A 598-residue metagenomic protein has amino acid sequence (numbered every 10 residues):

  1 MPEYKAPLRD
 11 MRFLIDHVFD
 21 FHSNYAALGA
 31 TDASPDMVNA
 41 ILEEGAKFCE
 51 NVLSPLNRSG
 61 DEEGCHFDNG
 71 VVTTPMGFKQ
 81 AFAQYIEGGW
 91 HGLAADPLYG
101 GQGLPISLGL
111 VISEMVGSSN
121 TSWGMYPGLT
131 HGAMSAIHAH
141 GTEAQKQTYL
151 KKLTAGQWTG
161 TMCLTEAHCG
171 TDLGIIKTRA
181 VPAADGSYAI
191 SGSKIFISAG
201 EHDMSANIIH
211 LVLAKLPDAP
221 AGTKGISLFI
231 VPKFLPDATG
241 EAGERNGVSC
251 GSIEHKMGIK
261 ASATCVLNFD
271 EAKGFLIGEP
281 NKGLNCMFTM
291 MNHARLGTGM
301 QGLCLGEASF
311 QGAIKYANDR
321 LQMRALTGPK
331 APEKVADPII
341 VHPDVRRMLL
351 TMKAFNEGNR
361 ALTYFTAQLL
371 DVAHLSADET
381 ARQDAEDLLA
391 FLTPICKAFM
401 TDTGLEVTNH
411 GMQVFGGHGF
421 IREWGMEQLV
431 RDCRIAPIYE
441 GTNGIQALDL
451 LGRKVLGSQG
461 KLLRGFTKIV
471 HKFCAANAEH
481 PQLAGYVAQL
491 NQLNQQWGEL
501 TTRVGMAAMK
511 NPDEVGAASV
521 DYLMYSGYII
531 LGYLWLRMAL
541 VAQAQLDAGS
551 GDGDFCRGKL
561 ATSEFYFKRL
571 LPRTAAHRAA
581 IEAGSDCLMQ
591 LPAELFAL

Functional and structural regions predicted by a protein language model:
M1-G124, T148, A580, D586-L598: Amphipathic, small/basic residue-rich leader segments at the start of a protein or domain
P2-K5, G89, I259, F365 (+2 more regions): Alpha-helix capping/hinge segments and adjacent helical runs
Y25, G29-D32, E62-T74, C286-G297 (+5 more regions): Glycine-rich cofactor-pocket loops
C65, F78, Y126-T130, G141-A183 (+4 more regions): Internal maturation/activation junctions in enzymes
V111, G457, F473-L598: C-terminal amphipathic alpha-helical interaction region
H131-A133, T142-Q145, T442, L450-N494: A structural-propensity feature for long, helix-poor, extended segments
S187-R245: A short core secondary-structure module
F196-S198, L235-G251, K256, A263-A294 (+2 more regions): A glycine-rich, basic-preceded beta-loop-alpha segment at the flavin cofactor/substrate interface of flavin-utilizing
